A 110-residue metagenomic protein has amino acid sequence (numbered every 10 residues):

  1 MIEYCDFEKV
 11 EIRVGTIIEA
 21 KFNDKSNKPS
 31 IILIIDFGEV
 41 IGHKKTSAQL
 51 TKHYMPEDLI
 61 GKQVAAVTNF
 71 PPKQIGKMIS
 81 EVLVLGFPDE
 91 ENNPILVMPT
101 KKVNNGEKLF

Functional and structural regions predicted by a protein language model:
M1-F110: Phosphate-backbone binding interfaces of nucleic-acid-interacting proteins
